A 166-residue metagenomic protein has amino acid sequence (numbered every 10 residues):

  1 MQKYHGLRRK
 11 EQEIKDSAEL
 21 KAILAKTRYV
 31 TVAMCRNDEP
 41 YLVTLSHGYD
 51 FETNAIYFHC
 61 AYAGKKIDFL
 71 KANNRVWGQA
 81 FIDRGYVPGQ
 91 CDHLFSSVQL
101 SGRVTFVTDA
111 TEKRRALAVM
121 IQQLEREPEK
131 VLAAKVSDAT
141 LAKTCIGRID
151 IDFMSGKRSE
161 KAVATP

Functional and structural regions predicted by a protein language model:
M1-A25: Extreme N-terminal tail/first-helix region
Q2-E11, G85-P166: Charged, gly/pro-rich active-site loop segments
Q12-I14, K21, I56, K65-D68 (+1 more regions): Anion-coordinating catalytic cores for phosphoryl-, nucleotidyl-, and glycosidic chemistry
I14-K15, K26-T31, E129-V131: Short Pro/Gly-enriched beta-strand edge/turn motifs at strand-loop
A25, K71-V76, V119-R126: Short, intrinsically disordered, mixed-charge
T27-Y62, G78: Short beta-strand segments
C35-N37, A61-A63, F81-D83, R103 (+1 more regions): Histidine- and/or cysteine-centered catalytic micro-motif in compact active-site loops
K66-H93: Helix-adjacent hinge/juxtasegments
